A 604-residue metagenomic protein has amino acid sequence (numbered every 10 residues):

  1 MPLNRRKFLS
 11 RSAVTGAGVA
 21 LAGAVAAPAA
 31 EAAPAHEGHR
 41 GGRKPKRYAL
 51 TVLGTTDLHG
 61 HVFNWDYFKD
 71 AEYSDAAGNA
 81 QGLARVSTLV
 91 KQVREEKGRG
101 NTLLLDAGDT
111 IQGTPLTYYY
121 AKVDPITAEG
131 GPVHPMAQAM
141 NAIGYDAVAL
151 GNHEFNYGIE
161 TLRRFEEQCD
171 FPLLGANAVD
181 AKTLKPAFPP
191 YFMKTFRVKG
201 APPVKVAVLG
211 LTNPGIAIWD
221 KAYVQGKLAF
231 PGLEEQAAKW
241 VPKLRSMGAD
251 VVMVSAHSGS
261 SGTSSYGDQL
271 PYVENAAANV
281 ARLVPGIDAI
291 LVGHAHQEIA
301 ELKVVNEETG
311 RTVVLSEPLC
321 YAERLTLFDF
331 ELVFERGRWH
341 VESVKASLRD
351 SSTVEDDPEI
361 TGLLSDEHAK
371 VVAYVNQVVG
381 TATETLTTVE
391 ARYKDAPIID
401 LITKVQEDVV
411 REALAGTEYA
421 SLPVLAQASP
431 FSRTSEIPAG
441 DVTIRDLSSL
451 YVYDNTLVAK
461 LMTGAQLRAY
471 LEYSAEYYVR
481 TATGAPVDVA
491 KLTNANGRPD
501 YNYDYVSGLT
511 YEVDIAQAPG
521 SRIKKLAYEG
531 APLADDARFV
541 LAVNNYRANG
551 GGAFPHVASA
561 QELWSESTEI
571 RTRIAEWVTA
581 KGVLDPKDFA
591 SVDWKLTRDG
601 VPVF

Functional and structural regions predicted by a protein language model:
L3, K7-A17, A33-T353, I398-V405 (+4 more regions): Acidic, metal/ion-coordinating pockets
V19-A20, A30: Cleavable N-terminal signal peptides
K46-T51, H61, S74, Q81 (+7 more regions): Feature captures C-terminal
G210-A222, V344-A346, S365-V379, D536-A560 (+1 more regions): N-terminal accessory/precursor segments of enzymes
E355-P358, A382: Acidic, Ser/Thr/Pro-rich beta/coil linker or hinge segments at domain junctions
Q377-D395: Glycine-rich phosphate/diphosphate-binding loops and the adjacent beta-loop-alpha structural elements that coordinate
